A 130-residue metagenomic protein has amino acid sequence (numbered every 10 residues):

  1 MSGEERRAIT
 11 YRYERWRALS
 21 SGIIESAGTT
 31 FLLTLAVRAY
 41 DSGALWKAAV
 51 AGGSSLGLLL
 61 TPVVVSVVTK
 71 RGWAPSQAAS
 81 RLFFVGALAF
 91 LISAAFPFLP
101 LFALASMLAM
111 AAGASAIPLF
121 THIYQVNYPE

Functional and structural regions predicted by a protein language model:
M1-L60, V65, G86: Helix-loop boundary and gating motifs at the non-cytosolic
R12-E14, F98-S106: Short hydrophobic/alpha-helical segments at membrane-entry points of transmembrane helices in Major Facilitator
S20-I24, G28, F96, L108-A116: Residue-level hotspots within pore-lining transmembrane alpha-helices of multi-pass secondary transporters
L45-W46, Q77, P100-L101: Residue-level recognition of membrane-helix boundary sites in multi-pass small-molecule transporters
P62-K70, H122: Small-residue-mediated transmembrane helix hinge/kink sites in multi-pass secondary transporters
T69-V85: Cytoplasmic membrane-interface "Motif A"-like loop-to-helix N-cap segments of 12-TM Major Facilitator Superfamily
R81-P100: C-terminal ends and interior cores of transmembrane alpha-helices in multi-pass membrane transporters/permeases
G113-Y128: Intracellular juxtamembrane helix-capping segments at the cytosolic ends of symmetry-related transmembrane helices
